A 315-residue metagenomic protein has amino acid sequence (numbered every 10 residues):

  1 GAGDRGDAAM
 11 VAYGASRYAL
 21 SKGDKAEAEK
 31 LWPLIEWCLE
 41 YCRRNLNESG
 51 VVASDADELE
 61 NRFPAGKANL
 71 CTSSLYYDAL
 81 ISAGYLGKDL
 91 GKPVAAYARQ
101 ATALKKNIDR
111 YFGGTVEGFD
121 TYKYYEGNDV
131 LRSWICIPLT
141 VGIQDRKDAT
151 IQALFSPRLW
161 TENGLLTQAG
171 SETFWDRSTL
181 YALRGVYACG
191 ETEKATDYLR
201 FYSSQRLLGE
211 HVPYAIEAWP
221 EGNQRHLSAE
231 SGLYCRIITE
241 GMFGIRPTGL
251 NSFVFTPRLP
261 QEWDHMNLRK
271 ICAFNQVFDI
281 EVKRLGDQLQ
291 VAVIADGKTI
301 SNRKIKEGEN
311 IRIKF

Functional and structural regions predicted by a protein language model:
G1-R5, R17-Y18: Aromatic/His-enriched, Gly/Pro-containing loop or helix-boundary segments that lie immediately adjacent to catalytic
A8, E29, P33-E36, E40 (+5 more regions): Active-site core of glycosidic bond-cleaving carbohydrate-active enzymes
C38-S49: Short, positively charged
A56-N61: A short, charged helix-loop
N107-F112: Short amphipathic coiled-coil heptad-repeat segments
A188-F315: Non-catalytic C-terminal accessory modules of carbohydrate-active enzymes
